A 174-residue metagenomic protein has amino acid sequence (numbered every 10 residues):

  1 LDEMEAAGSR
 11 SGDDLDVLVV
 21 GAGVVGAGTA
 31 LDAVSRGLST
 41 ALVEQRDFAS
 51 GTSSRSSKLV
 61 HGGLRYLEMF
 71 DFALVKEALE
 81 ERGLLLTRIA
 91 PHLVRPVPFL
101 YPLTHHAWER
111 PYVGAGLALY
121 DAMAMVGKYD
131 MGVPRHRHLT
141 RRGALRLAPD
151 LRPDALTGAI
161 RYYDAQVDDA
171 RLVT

Functional and structural regions predicted by a protein language model:
L1-V17, D32-R36: Extreme N-terminal leader/targeting segments of oxidoreductases
L18-V20, A41: Beta-strand elements within well-structured catalytic alpha/beta cores of enzymes that handle phosphate/sulfate esters
A22-G23, Q45: Glycine-rich Rossmann-fold phosphate-binding loop(s) that bind the pyrophosphate of adenine dinucleotide cofactors
G26-A27: N-terminal Rossmann-fold NAD(P) dinucleotide-binding loop
V34-R55: Glycine-rich FAD pyrophosphate-binding loop
K58-L147: Dinucleotide-binding Rossmann-like beta1-alpha1 core, especially the glycine-rich loop that anchors the ADP
M125-R135, L145-T174: Helix-loop-beta segment of a Rossmann-like dinucleotide-binding subdomain
